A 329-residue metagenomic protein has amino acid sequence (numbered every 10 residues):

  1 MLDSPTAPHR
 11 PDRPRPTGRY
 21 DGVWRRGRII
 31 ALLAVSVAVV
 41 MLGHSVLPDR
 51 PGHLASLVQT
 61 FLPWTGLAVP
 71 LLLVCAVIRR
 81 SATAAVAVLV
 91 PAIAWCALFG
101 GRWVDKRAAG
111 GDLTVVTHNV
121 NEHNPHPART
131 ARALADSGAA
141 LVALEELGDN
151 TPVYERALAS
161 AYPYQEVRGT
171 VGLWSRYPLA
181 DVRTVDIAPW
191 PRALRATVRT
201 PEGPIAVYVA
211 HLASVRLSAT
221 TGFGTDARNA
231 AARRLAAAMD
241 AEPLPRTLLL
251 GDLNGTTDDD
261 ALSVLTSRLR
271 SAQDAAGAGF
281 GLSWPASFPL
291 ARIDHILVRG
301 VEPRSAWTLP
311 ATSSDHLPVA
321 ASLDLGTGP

Functional and structural regions predicted by a protein language model:
L2-R156, T327-P329: N-terminal, active-site-proximal structural segment of metallo-dependent hydrolase catalytic domains
H123-A135, E146-P329: Soluble catalytic domains of enzymes that build or remodel membrane lipids, polysaccharides, and related
